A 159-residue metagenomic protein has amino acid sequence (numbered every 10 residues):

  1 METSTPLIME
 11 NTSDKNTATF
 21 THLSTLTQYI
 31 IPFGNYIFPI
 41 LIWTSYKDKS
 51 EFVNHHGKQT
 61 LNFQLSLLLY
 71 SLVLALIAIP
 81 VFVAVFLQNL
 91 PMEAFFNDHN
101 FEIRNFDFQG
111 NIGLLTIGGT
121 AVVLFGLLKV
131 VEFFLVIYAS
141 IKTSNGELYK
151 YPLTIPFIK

Functional and structural regions predicted by a protein language model:
E2-L65, Y138-K159: Membrane-interface extramembranous regions at the lipid-water interface
E2-T5, N100-E102, N111-G118: A broad, low-specificity signal for short, low-complexity segments enriched in glycine/proline and polar/charged
P6, L69, A84, N97-R104: Generic low-polarity alpha-helical segments
E10-D14, D107-L114: Helix-boundary and loop/linker segments of multi-pass membrane transporters
T19-Y36, N62-P91, G110-V136: Hydrophobic alpha-helical transmembrane segments in multi-pass membrane proteins
S45-K49, P80, A84-F95, E147: Membrane-interface elements of multi-pass transporters and channels
N89-Q109: Membrane-interfacial helical/loop segments at transmembrane boundaries in membrane proteins
